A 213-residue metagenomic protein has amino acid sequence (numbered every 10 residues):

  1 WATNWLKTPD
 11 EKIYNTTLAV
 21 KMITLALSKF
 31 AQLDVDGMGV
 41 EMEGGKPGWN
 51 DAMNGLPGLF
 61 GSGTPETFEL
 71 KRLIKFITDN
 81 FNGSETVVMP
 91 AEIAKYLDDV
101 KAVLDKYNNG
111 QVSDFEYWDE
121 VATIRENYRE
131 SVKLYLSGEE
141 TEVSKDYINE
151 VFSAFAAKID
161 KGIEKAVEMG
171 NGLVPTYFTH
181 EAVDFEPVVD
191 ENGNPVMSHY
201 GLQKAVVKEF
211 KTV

Functional and structural regions predicted by a protein language model:
W1-V213: Acidic, mature catalytic/reactive cores of soluble proteins
